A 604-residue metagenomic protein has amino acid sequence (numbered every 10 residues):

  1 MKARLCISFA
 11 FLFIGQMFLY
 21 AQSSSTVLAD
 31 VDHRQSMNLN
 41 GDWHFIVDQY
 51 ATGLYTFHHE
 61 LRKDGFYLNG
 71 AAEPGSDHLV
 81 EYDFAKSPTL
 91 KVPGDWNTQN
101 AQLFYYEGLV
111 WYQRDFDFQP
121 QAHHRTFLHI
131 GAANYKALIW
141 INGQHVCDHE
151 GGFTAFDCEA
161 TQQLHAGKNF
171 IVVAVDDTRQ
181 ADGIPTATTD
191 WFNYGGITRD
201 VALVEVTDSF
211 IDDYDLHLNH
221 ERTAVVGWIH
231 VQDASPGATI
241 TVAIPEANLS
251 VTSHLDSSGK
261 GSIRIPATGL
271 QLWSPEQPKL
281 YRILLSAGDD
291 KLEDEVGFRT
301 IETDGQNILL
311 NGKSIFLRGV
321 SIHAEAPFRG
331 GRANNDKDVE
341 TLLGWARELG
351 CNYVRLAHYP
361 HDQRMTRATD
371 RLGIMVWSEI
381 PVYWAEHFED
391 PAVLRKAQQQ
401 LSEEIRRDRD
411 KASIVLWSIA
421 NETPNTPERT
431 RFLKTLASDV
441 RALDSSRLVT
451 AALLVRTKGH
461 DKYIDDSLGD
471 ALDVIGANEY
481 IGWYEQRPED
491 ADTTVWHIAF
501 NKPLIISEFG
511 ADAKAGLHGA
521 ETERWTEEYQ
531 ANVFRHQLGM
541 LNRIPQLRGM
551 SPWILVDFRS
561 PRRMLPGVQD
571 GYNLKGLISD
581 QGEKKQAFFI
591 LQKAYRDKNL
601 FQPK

Functional and structural regions predicted by a protein language model:
M1-S24: Bacterial Sec-dependent N-terminal signal peptides
M17, A21-N100, V172-A174, Q180 (+1 more regions): Accessory carbohydrate-binding/adhesion or oligomerization-edge regions at the termini of glycan-active proteins
S25, A29, I46-Y50, D95 (+3 more regions): Accessory beta-strand-rich segments of carbohydrate-active enzymes
A29-T56, Y67, A72, A133 (+9 more regions): Substrate-binding clefts and catalytic carboxylate motifs of secreted carbohydrate-active enzymes
R34, Y194-D215, R299-S314: Low-complexity, Pro/Ser/Thr- and charge-rich linker/hinge segments at domain boundaries
W140-V146, P245, G288-D289, N311: Short strand-turn-strand beta-turns centered on an Asx-Gly dipeptide
E150-A160, A174, D182-W191, I301-V474 (+6 more regions): Active-site mouth of glycoside hydrolases
L164-K168, Q232-D304: Extended acidic/polar, glycine-enriched regions that form or flank non-catalytic beta-rich accessory modules
